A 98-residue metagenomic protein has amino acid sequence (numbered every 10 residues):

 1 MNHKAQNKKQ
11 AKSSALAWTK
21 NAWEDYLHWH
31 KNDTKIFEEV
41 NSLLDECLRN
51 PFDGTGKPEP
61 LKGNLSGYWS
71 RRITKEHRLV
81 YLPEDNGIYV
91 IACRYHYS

Functional and structural regions predicted by a protein language model:
M1-A15, N21-E24, H28-E38, S42 (+4 more regions): Enriched for short, Lys/Arg-rich terminal
R49-P51: Blade/loop signatures of beta-propeller domains
